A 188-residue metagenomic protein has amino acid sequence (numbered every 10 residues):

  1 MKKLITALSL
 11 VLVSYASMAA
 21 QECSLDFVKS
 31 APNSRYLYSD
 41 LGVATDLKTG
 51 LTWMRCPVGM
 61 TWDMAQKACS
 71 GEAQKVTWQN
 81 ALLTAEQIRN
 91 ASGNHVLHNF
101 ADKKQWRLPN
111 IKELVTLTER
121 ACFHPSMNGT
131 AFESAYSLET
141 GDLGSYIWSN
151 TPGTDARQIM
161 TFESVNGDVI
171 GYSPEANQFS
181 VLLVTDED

Functional and structural regions predicted by a protein language model:
M1-L4: Positively charged n-region of N-terminal signal peptides that target proteins for export
T6-S9: Sec-dependent N-terminal signal peptides
S14-A16: N-terminal signal peptide c-region/cleavage motif recognized by signal peptidases
M18-R107, I111-D188: Glycine-aromatic-enriched surface loops/turns that form tight recognition elements
